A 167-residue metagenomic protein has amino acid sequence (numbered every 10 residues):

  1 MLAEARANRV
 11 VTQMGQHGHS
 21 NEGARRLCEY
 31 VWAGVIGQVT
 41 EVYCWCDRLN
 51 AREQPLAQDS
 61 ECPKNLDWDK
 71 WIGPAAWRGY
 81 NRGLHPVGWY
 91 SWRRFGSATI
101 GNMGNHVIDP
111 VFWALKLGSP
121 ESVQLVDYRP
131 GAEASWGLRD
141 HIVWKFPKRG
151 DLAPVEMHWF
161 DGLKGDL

Functional and structural regions predicted by a protein language model:
M1-V10, E29: Rossmann-fold NAD(P)-binding glycine/threonine-rich loop
R6-V11, V35-V39: Loop/turn elements at helix/coil->beta-strand transitions in domains of secreted/extracellular proteins
T12-Q16: Short catalytic-loop micro-motif centered on adjacent basic/acidic residues
H17-N21, W45-R48: Short, solvent-exposed turn/loop segments enriched in Gly/Ser/Thr/Pro and often Arg
G18-N21, V31, V111: N-terminal Rossmann-like dinucleotide-binding module
R26, G37-Q38, Y43-C44, L49-L167: Contiguous beta-strand/loop segments that form the cofactor/metal-binding neighborhood of enzyme cores
